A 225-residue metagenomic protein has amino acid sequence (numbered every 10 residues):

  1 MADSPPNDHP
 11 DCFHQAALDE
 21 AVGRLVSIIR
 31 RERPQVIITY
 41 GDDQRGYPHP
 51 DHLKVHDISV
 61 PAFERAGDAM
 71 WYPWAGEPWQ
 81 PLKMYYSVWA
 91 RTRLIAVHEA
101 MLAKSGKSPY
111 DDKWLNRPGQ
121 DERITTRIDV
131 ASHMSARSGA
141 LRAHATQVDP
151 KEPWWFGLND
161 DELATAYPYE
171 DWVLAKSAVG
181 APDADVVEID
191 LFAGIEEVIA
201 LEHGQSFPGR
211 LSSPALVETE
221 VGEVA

Functional and structural regions predicted by a protein language model:
D3-D11, Q15-V224: Metal-dependent de-N-acetylase/amidase catalytic core
